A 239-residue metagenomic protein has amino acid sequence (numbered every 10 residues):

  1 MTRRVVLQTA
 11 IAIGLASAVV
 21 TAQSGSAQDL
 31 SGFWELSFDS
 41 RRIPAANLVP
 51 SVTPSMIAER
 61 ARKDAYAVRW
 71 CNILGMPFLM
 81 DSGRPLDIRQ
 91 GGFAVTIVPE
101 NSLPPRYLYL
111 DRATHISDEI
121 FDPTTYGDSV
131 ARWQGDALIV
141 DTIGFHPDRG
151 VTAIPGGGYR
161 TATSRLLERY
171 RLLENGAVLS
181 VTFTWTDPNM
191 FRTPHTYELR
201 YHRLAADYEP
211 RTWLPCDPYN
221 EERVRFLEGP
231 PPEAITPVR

Functional and structural regions predicted by a protein language model:
T2, A16-Q23: Intrinsic low-complexity, intrinsically disordered segments enriched in polar/basic residues
R3-L7: N-terminal export leaders
Q8-A18: Bacterial N-terminal signal peptides
A22-R239: PEST-like low-complexity, intrinsically disordered acidic/proline/serine-rich tracts that flank trafficking/processing
